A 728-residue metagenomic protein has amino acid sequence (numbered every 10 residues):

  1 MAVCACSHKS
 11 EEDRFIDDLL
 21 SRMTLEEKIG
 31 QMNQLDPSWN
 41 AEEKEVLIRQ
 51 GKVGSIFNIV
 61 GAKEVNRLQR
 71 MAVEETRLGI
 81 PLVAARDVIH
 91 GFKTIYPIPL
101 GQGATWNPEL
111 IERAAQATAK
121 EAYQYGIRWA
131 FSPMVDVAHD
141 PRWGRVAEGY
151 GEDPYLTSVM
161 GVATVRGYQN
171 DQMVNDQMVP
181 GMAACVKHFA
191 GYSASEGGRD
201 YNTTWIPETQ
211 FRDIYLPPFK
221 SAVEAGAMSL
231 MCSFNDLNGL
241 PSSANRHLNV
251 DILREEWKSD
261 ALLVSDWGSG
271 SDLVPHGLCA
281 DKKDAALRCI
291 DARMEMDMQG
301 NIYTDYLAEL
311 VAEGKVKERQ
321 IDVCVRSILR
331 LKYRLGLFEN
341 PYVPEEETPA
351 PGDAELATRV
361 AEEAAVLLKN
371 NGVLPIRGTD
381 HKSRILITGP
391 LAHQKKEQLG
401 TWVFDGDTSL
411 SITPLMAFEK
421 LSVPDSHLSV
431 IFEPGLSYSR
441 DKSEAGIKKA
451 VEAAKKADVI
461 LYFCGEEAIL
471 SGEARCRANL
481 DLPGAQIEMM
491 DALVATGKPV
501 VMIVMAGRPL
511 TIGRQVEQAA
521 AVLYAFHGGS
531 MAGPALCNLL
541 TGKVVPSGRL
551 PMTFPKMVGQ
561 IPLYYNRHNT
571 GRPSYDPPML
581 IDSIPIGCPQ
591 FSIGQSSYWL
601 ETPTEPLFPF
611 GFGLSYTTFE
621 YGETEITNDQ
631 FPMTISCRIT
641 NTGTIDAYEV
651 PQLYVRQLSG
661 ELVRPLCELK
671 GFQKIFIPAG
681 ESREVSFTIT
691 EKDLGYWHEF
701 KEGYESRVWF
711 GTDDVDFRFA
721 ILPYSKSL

Functional and structural regions predicted by a protein language model:
A2-D716, P723, L728: Glycoside hydrolase catalytic-domain context in secreted enzymes
